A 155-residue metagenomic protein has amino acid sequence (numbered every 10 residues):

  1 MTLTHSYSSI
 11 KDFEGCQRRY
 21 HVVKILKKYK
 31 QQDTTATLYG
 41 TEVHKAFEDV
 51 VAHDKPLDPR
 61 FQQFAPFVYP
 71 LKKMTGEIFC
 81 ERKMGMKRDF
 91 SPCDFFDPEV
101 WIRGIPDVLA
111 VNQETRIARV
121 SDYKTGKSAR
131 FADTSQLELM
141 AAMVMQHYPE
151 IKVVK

Functional and structural regions predicted by a protein language model:
M1-L3, Y7, M74, E114: Intrinsically disordered/low-complexity terminal segments and short unstructured peptides
T2-D12, K24-K27, F95-G104, A141-V154: Phosphate-binding glycine-rich loops and adjacent basic patches that engage nucleotide phosphates, nucleic-acid
T2-K55, E81: Nuclease catalytic cores
D33-T37, T115, A141, Q146: Conserved catalytic core of nucleotide polymerization and phosphodiester-bond processing enzymes
E42-S135, Q146-V154: Catalytic cores of nuclease domains that cleave nucleic-acid phosphodiester backbones
